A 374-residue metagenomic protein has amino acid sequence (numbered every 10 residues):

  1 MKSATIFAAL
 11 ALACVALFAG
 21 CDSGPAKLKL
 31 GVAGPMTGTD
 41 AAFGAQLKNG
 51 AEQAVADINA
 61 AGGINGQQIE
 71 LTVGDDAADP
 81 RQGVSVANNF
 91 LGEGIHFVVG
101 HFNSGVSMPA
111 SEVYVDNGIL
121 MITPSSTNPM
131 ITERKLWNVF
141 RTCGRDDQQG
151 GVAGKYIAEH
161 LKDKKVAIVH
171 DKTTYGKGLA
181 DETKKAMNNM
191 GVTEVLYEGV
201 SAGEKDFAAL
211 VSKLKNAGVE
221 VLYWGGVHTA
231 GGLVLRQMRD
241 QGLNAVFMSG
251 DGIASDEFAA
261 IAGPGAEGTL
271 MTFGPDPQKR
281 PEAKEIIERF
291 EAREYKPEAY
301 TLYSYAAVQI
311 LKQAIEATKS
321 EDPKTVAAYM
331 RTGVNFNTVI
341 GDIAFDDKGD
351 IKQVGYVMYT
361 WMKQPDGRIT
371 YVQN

Functional and structural regions predicted by a protein language model:
K2-L10, C14, F18-N374: Extracytosolic ligand-binding ectodomains
